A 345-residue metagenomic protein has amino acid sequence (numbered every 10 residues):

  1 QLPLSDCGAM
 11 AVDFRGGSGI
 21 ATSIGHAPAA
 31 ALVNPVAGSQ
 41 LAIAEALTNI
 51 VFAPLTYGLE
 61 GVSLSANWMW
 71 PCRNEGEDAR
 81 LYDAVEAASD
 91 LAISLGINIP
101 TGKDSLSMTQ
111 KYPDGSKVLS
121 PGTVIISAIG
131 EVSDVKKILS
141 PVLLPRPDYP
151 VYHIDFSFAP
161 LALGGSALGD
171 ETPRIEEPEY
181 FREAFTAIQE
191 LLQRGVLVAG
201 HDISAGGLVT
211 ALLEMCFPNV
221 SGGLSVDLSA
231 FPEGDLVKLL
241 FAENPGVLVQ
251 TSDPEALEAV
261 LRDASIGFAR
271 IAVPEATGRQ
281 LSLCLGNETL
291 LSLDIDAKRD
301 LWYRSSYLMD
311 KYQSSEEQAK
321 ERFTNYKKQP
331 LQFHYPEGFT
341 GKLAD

Functional and structural regions predicted by a protein language model:
Q1-G16, P28-A31, L55, G76-E86 (+3 more regions): Intein/HINT protein-splicing elements and their conserved insertion hotspots or analogous self-processing inserts
F14-S23, Y57-V62: Short coil-to-beta-strand
S23-I24, A66, W70-C72, C284-G286: Short, hydrophobic beta-strand segments
L32-Q110: A glycine-rich phosphate/pyrophosphate-binding beta-strand-loop-alpha-helix module
N244-G246: Short, solvent-exposed beta-strand edge segments and adjacent coil->beta transition regions
L248-S252: Short hydrophobic/aromatic beta-strand micro-patches that form the beta-sheet surface supporting nucleotide- or nucleic
